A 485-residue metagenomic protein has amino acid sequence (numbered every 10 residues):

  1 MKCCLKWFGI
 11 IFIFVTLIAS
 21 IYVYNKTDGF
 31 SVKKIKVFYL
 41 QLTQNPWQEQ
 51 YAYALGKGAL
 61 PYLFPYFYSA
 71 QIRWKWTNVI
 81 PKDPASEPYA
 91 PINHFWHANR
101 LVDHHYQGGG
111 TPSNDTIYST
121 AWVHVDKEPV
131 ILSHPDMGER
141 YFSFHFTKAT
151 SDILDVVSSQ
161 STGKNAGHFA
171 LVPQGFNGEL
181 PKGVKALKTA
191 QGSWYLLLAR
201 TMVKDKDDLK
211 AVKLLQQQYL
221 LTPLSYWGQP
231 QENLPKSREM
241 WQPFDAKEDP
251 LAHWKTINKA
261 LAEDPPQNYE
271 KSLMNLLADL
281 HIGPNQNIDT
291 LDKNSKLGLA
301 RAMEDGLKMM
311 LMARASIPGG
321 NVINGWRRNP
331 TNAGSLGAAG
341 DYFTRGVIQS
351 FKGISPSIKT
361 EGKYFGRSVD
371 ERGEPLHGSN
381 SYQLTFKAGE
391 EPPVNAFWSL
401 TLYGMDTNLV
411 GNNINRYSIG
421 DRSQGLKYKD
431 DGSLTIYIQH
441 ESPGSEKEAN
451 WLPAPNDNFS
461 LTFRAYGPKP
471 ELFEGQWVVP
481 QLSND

Functional and structural regions predicted by a protein language model:
M1-Y24: N-terminal Sec-pathway targeting helices
V23-D485: A compositional/structural signature for long, glycine/proline-rich flexible linkers and loops on extracytoplasmic
